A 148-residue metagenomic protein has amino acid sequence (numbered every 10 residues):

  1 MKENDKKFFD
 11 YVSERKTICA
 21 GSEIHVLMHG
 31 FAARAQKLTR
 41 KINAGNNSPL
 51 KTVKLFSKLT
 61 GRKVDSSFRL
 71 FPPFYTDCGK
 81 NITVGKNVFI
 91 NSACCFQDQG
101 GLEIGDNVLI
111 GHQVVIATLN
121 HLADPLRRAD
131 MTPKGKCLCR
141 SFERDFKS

Functional and structural regions predicted by a protein language model:
M1-D65: Terminal amphipathic alpha-helical/low-complexity segments used for targeting or macromolecular assembly
F74-V84, F89-S148: Flexible, glycine/small-residue-enriched loop-and-beta-strand segment within the central core of proteins
